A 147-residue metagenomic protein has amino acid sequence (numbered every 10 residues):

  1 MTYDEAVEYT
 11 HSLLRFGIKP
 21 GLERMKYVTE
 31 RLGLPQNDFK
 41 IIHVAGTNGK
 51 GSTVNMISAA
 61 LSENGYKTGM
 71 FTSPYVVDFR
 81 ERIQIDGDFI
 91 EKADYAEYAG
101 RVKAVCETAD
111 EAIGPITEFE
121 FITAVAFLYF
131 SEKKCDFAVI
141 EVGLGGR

Functional and structural regions predicted by a protein language model:
M1-G46, T53-N55, A59-Y66, F71 (+1 more regions): Short functional linear segments
L22, T29-E30, L34-Q36, E63-R147: ATP-dependent carboxylate-amine ligase catalytic core
K50-V54, V77-R80: Short active-site-adjacent helix-start/loop capping segments
